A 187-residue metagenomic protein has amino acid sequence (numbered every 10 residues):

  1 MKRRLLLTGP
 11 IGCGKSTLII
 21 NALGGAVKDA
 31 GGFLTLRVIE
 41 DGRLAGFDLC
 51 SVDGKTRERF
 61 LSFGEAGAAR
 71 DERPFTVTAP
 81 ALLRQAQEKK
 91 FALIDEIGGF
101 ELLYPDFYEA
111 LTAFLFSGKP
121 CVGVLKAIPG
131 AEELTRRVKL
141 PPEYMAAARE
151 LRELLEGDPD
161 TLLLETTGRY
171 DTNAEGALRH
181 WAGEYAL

Functional and structural regions predicted by a protein language model:
M1-R4: Extreme N-terminal starter segment of soluble prokaryotic enzymes
L7: Hydrophobic anchor at the beta1->P-loop junction of P-loop NTPases
P10: P-loop (Walker A) phosphate-binding loop of NTP-binding proteins
K15: Conserved lysine of the Walker
I20, G24-G67: N-terminal phosphate/diphosphate-binding loop that engages ATP/GTP or pyrophosphate donors across diverse enzyme folds
G25-D29, E88-K89, F116-S117: Short glycine/proline-enriched coil/turn segments at helix->beta-strand junctions
G64-A113: Phosphate-binding/switch loop-helix module in NTP-utilizing enzymes
R84, G98-L187: Replace "adjacent to P-loop NTPase cores in ATP/GTP-dependent enzymes" with "adjacent to NTP-binding cores
